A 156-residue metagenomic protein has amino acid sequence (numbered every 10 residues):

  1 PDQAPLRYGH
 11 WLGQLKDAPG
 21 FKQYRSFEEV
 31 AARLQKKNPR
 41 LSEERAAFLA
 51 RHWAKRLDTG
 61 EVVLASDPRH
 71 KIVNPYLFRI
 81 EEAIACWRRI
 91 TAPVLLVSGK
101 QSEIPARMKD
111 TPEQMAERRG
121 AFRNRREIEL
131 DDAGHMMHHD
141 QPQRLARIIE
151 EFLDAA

Functional and structural regions predicted by a protein language model:
P1-F27: Flexible "cap/lid" loop of the alpha/beta hydrolase fold
P1-Q3, H70, K100-E103, G134-M136: Short, solvent-exposed loop/turn segments at secondary-structure junctions
F21-E81: Conserved alpha/beta-hydrolase catalytic His-Asp/Glu region
L34, L145, I149, L153: Hydrophobic "lid"/C-terminal helical patch of Rossmann-like NAD(P)-dependent dehydrogenase/epimerase domains
I80-I84, P112: Structural motif corresponding to alpha-helix initiation and N-cap regions
R89-A133: Conserved loop-alpha-helix segment in the C-terminal half of the alpha/beta-hydrolase fold that carries the catalytic
L130-P142, A146: Catalytic histidine-centered segment of alpha/beta-hydrolase-like enzymes
